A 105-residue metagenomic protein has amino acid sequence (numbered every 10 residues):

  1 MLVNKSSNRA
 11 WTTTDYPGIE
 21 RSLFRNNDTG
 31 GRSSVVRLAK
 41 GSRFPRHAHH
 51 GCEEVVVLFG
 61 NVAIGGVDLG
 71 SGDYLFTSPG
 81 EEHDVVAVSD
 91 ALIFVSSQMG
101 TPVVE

Functional and structural regions predicted by a protein language model:
M1-G30: A short, N-terminal "cap"/entry segment at the start of jelly-roll beta-barrel domains of the cupin/DSBH fold
I19, P79-E105: Ligand-binding loop in jelly-roll beta-barrel domains
R21-L23, S33-R37, E54, Y74-F76: Conserved hydrophobic/aromatic beta-strand scaffold that supports enzyme active sites
R25-N26, S34-V36, P45-H49, G66-V67 (+1 more regions): Short histidine-centered beta-strand/loop micro-motifs that create catalytic or ligand/metal-coordination sites
T29-G31, K40-S42, M99-T101: Short, charged/polar surface micro-motifs in flexible loops or helix N-caps
K40, H49-I64: Glycine- and acidic-residue-biased ligand/ion/polar-headgroup-sensing regions
I64-A87: Short acidic-glycine-tyrosine-enriched beta hairpin
